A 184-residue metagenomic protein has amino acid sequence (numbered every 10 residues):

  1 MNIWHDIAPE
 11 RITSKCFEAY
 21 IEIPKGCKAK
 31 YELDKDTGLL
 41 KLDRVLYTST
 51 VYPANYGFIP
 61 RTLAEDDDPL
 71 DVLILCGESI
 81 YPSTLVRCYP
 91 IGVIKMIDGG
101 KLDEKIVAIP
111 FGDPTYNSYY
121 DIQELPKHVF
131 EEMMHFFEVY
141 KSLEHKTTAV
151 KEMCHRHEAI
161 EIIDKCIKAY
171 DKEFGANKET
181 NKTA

Functional and structural regions predicted by a protein language model:
M1-A184: Hydrophobic N-terminal alpha-helices or hydrophobic patches in metabolic proteins across all domains of life
